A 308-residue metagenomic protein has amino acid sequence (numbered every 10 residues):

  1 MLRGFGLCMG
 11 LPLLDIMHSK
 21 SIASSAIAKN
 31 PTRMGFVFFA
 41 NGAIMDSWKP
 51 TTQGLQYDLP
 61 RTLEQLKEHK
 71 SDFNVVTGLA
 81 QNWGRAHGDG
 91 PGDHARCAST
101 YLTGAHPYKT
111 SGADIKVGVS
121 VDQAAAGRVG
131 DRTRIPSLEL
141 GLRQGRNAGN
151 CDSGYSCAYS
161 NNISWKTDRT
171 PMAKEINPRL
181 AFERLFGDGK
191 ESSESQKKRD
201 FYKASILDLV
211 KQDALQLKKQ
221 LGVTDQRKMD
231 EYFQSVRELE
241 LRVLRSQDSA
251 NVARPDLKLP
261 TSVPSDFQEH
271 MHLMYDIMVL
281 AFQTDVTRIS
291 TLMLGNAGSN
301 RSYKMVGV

Functional and structural regions predicted by a protein language model:
M1-V308: Ligand-binding pockets and gating/stacking loops
